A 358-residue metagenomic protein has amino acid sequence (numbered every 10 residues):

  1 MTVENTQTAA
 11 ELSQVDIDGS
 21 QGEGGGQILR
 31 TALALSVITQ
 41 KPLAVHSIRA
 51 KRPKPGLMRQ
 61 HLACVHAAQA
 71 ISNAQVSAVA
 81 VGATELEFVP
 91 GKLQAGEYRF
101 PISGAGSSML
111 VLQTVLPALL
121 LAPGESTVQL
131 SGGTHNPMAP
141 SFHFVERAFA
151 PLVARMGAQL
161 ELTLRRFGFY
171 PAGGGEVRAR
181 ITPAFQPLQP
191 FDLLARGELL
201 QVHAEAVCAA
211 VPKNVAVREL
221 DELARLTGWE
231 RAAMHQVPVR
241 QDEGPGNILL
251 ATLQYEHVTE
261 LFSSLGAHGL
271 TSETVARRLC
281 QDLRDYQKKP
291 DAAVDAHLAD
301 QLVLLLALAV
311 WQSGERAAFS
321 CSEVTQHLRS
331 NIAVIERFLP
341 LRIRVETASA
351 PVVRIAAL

Functional and structural regions predicted by a protein language model:
T2-S36: N-terminal basic/disordered segments at the start of proteins
T39-G56, E125-V128, L164: Glycine-rich phosphate/pyrophosphate-binding loops and their adjacent beta-strand/loop elements at enzyme active sites
L62-E161, R178: A generic, well-ordered mixed alpha/beta core segment in the N-terminal half of proteins
Q75-V79, E125-S126, Q159-F167, T227-G244 (+3 more regions): Flexible, glycine/charged-enriched surface loops at secondary-structure junctions
V89, L93-A95, P101-A105, L121 (+2 more regions): Phosphate/diphosphate-binding glycine-rich loops and adjacent basic-rich segments that engage nucleotide
P137-P140, L164-A179, V237-P245: Beta-rich nucleic-acid/ligand-interaction surfaces
M138, R155, L194-A296, L308-G314: Conserved mixed alpha/beta catalytic, RNA-binding, or beta-rich assembly cores of soluble enzyme, regulatory
L305-L358: Internal helix-turn-beta structural module
